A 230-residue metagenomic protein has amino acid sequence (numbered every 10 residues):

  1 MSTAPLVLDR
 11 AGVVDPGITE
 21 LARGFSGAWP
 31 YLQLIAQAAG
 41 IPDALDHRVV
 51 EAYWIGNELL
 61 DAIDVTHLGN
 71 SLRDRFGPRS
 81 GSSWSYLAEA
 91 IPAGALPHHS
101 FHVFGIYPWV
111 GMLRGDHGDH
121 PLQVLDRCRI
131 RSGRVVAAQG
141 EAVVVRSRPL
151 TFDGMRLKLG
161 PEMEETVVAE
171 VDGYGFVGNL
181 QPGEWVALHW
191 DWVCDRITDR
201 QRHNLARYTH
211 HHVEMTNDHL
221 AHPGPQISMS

Functional and structural regions predicted by a protein language model:
M1-D119: N-terminal intrinsically disordered, low-complexity, charge/repeat-rich segments that act as generic
G118-D119, V177, A221, S230: Surface-exposed peri-terminal alpha-helical interaction modules
Q123-V145: Structural detector for short beta-strands of small beta-barrel domains
S147-T151, W192: A short beta-strand motif that forms part of the nucleic acid-binding face of small beta-barrel RNA-binding folds
L150-E170: Short, basic/aromatic beta-hairpin or loop at an interaction surface
E170-A187: Short nucleic-acid-contacting surface segments enriched for D/E, G, S/T with interspersed K/R
D191-N204: Short, Lys/Arg- and Gly-enriched loop/turn segments at beta-strand edges
Q201-S230: Short peripheral tails and domain-boundary helices/loops at the edges of structured domains
